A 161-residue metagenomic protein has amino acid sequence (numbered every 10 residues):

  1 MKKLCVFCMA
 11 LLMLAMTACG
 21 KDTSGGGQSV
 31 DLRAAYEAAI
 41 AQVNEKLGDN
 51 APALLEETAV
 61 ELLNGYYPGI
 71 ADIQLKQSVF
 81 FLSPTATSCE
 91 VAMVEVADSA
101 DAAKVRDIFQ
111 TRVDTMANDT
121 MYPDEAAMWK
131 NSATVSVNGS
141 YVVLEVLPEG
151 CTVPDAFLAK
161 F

Functional and structural regions predicted by a protein language model:
M1-L4, C8: Positively charged n-region of N-terminal signal peptides that target proteins for export
L14-A18: C-terminal motif of bacterial Sec signal peptides marking the signal peptidase cleavage site
G20-D22: Bacterial signal peptide processing site
G26-G65, G69: Early exported N-terminus immediately downstream of N-terminal targeting peptides
A53-S88, A100-D101: Short, compositionally biased low-complexity segments enriched in polar/charged residues
S83-P84, M93, E125-F161: A short, solvent-exposed beta-edge/loop patch
S99-D107, C151-D155: Short, conserved charged micro-motifs
A102-G139: Short Gly/Thr-rich strand-loop-strand
